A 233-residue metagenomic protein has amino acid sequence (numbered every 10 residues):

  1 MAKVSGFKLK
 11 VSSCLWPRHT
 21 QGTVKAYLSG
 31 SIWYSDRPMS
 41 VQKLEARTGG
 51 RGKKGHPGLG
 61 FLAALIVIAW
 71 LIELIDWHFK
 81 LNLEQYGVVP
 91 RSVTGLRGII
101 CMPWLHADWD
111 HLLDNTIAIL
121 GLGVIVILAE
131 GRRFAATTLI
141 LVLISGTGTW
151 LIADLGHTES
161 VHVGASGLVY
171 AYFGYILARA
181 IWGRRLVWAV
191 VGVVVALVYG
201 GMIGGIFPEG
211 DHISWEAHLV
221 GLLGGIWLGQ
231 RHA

Functional and structural regions predicted by a protein language model:
V4, L9-V11, A46: Low-complexity, intrinsically disordered tandem-repeat tracts enriched in small/polar residues
P17: Short acidic, gly/pro-rich beta-turn/loop elements at beta-sheet edges and active-site/ligand-binding grooves
I32-A233: A detector for small-residue-rich transmembrane helices and their helix-helix packing motifs
